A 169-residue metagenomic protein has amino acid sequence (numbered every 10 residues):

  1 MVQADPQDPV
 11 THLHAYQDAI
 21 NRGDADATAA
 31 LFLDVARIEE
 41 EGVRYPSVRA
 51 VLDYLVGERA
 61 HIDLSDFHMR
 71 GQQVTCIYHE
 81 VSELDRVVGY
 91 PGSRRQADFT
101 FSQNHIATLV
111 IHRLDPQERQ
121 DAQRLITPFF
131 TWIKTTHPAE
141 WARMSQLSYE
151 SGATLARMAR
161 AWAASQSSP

Functional and structural regions predicted by a protein language model:
M1-R22, A30, Q120, A161-P169: Short, low-complexity N-terminal intrinsically disordered segments enriched in polar/charged residues
T11-H14, D18, D26, A30 (+4 more regions): Solvent-exposed, polar/charged alpha-helical surfaces in well-ordered, non-transmembrane soluble domains, broadly
R22-V35, E39: Short, well-ordered alpha-helical segments enriched in acidic and aromatic residues
F32, G42, H68, Y78-S82 (+1 more regions): A mature extracytoplasmic/lumenal domain signature
Y45-S47: Sequence-level preference for short, compositionally simple segments enriched in small aliphatic or small polar residues
R49-T100: Surface-exposed, charged secondary-structure patches
T100-A107: Coil-to-beta-strand transition motifs
L109-P169: Low-complexity, intrinsically disordered terminal/linker segments enriched in charged and Gly/Pro repeats
